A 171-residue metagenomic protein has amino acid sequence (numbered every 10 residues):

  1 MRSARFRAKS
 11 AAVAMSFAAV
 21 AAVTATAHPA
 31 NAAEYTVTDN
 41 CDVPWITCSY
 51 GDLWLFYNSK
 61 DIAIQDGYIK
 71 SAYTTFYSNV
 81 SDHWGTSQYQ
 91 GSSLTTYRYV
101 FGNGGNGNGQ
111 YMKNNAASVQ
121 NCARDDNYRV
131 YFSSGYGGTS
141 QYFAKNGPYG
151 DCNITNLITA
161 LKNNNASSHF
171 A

Functional and structural regions predicted by a protein language model:
R2-F17, A21, H28-A171: Compact beta-sheet-dominated domain cores in extracellular/mature segments
